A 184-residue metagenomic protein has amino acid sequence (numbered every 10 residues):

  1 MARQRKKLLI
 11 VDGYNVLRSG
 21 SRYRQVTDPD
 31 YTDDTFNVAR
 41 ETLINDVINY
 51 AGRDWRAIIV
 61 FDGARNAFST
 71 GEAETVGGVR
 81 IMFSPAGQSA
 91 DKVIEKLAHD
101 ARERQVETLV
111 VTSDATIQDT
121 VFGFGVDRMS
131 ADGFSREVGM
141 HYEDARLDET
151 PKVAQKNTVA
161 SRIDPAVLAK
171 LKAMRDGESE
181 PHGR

Functional and structural regions predicted by a protein language model:
A2-V11, N15-R184: Nuclease catalytic cores that cleave nucleic-acid phosphodiester bonds, predominantly acidic two-metal-ion
